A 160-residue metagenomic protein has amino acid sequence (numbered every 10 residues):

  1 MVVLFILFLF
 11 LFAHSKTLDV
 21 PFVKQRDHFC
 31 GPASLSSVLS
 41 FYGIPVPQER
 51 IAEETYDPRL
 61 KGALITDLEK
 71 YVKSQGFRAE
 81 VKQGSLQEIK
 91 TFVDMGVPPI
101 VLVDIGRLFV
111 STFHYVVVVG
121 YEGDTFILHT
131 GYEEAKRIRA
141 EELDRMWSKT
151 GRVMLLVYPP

Functional and structural regions predicted by a protein language model:
V2-I65, L86, I105-G106, E122-D124 (+1 more regions): Active-site-adjacent structural segments surrounding the nucleophilic cysteine of cysteine proteases and isopeptidases
C30, V72, V101, L108-A135: Catalytic nucleophile-His microenvironment captured as a short glycine-rich beta-strand/loop that brackets
R59-T91: Mid-chain, structured segments of secreted extracytoplasmic proteins
L68-V72, F92-G106: Short, structured secondary-structure boundary patches
Q75-A79, G96-P98, D124: Loop/turn elements at helix/coil->beta-strand transitions in domains of secreted/extracellular proteins
D94, Y121-P160: Noncatalytic regulatory segments and standalone regulatory/sensor domains
G96-P99, Y115, R152: Short, surface-exposed beta-edge/turn micro-motifs
